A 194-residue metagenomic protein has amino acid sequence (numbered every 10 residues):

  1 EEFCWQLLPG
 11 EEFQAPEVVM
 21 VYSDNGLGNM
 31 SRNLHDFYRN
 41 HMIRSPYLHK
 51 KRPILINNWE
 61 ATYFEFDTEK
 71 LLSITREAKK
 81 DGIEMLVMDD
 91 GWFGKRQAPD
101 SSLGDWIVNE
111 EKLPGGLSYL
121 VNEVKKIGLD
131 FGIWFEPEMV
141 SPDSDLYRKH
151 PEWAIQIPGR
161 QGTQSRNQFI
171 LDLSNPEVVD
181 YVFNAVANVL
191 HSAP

Functional and structural regions predicted by a protein language model:
E1-P46, E65-T68: Beta-strand-rich recognition/accessory modules
G10, I56, A78, L86 (+3 more regions): Conserved, mostly hydrophobic/aromatic
A15, R52-N58, E84-M88, F131-F135: Hydrophobic faces of well-ordered beta-strands that scaffold small-molecule active sites in alpha/beta enzyme cores
K51-P53, E60-F64, P137-A193: Active-site-adjacent "subsite" loops/lids of carbohydrate-active enzymes
E65-T68, L72, E110-P114, S118 (+1 more regions): Non-membrane alpha-helical structural segments and their capping/turn regions in soluble enzymes
K70-F93, S192-P194: Catalytic domains of carbohydrate-active enzymes, especially glycoside hydrolases
S73-R76, G115-N122, K126, N184 (+1 more regions): Alpha-helical scaffolding segments of alpha/beta enzyme cores, especially the outer helices of TIM-barrel or partial
F93-K149: Acidic/aromatic-lined carbohydrate-recognition and catalytic surfaces of CAZymes acting on diverse glycans
